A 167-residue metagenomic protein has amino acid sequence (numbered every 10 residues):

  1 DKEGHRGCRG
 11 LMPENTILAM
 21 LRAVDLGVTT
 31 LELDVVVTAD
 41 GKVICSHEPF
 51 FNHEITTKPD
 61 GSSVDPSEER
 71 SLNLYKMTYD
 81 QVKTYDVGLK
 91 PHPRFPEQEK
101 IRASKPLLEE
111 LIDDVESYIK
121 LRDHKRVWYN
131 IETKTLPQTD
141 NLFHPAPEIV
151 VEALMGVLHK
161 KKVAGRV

Functional and structural regions predicted by a protein language model:
D1-V167: Phosphate-group recognition and catalysis centered on beta-loop-alpha active-site segments
